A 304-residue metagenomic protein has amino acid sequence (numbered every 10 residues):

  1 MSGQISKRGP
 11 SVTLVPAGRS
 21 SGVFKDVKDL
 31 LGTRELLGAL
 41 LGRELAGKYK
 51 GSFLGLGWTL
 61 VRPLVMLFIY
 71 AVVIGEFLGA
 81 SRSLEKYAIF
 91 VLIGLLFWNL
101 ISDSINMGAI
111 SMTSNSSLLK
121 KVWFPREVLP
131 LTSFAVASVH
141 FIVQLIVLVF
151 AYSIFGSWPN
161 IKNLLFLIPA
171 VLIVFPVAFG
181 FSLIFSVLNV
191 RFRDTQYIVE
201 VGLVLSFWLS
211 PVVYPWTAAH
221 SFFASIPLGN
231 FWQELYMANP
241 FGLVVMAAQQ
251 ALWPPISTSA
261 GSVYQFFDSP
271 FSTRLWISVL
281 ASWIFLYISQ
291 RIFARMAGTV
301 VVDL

Functional and structural regions predicted by a protein language model:
M1-L304: Hydrophobic transmembrane alpha-helices and immediately adjacent juxtamembrane helices of multi-pass inner-membrane
